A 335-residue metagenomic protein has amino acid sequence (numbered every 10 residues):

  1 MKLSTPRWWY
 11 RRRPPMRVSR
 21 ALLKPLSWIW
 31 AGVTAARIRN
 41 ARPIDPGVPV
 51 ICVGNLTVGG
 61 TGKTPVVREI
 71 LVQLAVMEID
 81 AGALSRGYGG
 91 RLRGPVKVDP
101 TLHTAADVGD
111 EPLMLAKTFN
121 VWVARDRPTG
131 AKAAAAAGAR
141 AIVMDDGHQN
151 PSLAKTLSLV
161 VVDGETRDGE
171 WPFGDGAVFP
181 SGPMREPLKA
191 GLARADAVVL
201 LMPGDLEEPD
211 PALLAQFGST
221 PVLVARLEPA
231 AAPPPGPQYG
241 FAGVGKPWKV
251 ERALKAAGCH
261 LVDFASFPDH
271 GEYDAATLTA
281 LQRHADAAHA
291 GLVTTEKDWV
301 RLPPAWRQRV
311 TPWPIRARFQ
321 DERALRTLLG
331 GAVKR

Functional and structural regions predicted by a protein language model:
K2-R13, R167-G291: C-terminal accessory "lid"/substrate-recognition subdomains
K2-V50: A transmembrane-helix-recognition feature enriched in membrane-embedded lipid enzymes and envelope glyco-/phospholipid
I29, T64, L115, D145 (+3 more regions): Residue-level signal for inorganic ion chemistry
A35-H103: Walker A (P-loop) phosphate-binding motif
V53, V162, A225, A265 (+1 more regions): Hydrophobic residues at beta-strand termini and immediately following loops that shape nucleotide-binding pockets
A81, V121, S158, V222 (+3 more regions): Hydrophobic anchor at the start of a short beta-strand that flanks the dinucleotide cofactor-binding loop
Y88-G89, R93-G218: Phosphate/Mg2+-binding loops and adjacent switch elements in nucleotide/diphosphate-handling enzyme cores
P268-D269, Q308-R335: Short, flexible loop segments at boundaries between secondary-structure elements
